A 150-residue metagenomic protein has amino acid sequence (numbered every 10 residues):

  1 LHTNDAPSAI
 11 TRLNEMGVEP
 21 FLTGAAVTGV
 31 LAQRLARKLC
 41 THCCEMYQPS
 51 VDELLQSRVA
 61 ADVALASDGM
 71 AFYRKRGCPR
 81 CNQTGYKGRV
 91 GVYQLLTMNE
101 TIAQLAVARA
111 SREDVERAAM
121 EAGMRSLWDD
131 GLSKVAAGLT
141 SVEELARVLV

Functional and structural regions predicted by a protein language model:
L1-V150: Short, flexible helix-loop junctions that flank or precede catalytic/ligand sites
